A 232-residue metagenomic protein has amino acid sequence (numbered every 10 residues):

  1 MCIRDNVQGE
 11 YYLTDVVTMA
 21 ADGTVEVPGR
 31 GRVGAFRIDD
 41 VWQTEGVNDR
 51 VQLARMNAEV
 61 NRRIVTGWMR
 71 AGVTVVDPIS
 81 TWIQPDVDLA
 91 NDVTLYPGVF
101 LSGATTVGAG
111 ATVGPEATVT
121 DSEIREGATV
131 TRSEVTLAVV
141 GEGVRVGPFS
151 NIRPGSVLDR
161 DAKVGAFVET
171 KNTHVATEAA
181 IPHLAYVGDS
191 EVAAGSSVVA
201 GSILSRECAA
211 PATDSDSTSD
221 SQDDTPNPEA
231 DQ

Functional and structural regions predicted by a protein language model:
M1-D5, S217: Conserved small/polar residues in nucleotide/adenosyl-binding loops
R4-R62: Catalytic-core segments of class I nucleotidyltransferases/pyrophosphorylases that form NMP-activated intermediates
V25-P28, I64-T66, E191, G195: Proline-centered turn/helix-capping motifs that create local helix->coil transitions or kinks
G29-G31, A71, A200: Residue-level signal for beta-strand positions within conserved beta-sheet cores that form or flank
D39-W42, W68-R70, V76, V199: Residue-level signal for pocket-adjacent positions within structured domains
R50-R70, T74-S80: Hydrophobic helical membrane-anchoring modules
T74-Q232: Structural signal for interior beta-strand "rungs" in well-ordered beta-sheet cores of soluble enzyme domains
